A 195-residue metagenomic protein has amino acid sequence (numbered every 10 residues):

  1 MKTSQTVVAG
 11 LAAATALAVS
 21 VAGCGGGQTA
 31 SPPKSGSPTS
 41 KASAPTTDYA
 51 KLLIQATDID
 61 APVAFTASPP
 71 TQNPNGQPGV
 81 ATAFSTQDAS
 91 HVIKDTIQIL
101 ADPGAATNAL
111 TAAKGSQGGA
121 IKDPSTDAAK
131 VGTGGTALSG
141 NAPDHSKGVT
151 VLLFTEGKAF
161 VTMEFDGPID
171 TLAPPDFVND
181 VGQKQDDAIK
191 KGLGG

Functional and structural regions predicted by a protein language model:
K2, T6, G25-S85, P168 (+1 more regions): N-terminal "mature-domain start" segment
T6-T15: Sec-dependent N-terminal signal peptides
V19-G23: C-terminal motif of bacterial Sec signal peptides marking the signal peptidase cleavage site
D58-P74, G104-V151, D187-G195: Short Gly/Thr-rich strand-loop-strand
G79-T86, G148-E156: Short, surface-exposed beta-strand/loop micro-motifs that present aromatic residues
A81-L110: A short acidic-to-branched-hydrophobic micro-motif
K94-T96, K158-G167: Short, well-ordered beta-strand elements
T133, L153-F160: Short, solvent-exposed coil/turn segments at beta-strand boundaries
